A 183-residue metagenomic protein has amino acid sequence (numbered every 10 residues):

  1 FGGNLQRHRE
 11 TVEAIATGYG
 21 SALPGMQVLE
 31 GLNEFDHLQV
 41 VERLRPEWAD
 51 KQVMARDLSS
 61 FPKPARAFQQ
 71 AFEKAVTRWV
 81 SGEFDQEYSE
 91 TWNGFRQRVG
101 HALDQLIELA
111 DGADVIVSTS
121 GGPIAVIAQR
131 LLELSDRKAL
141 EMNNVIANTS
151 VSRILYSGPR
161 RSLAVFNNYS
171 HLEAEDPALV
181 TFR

Functional and structural regions predicted by a protein language model:
F1, A113-T119: Beta-strand elements within well-structured catalytic alpha/beta cores of enzymes that handle phosphate/sulfate esters
F1-Q70: Phosphate-coordination/substrate-recognition cap region in phosphate-metabolizing enzymes
H37-L44, Q129, E175-L179: Short aromatic-enriched loop/helix-cap "lid" or pocket-rim segments at secondary-structure transitions that line
Q52-G94: Short glycine/proline- and acidic residue-enriched helix-loop micro-motifs that form flexible lids or anion-recognition
L106-A113: Glycine-rich phosphate-binding loop signature in dinucleotide/nucleotide-binding domains
G121-A125: GST superfamily/GST-like fold recognition
S135-R160: Domain-level recognition of soluble alpha/beta enzyme cores, biased toward histidine phosphatases/phosphomutases
R161-R183: Acidic, His/Gly-rich catalytic cores of divalent-metal-dependent hydrolytic chemistry
